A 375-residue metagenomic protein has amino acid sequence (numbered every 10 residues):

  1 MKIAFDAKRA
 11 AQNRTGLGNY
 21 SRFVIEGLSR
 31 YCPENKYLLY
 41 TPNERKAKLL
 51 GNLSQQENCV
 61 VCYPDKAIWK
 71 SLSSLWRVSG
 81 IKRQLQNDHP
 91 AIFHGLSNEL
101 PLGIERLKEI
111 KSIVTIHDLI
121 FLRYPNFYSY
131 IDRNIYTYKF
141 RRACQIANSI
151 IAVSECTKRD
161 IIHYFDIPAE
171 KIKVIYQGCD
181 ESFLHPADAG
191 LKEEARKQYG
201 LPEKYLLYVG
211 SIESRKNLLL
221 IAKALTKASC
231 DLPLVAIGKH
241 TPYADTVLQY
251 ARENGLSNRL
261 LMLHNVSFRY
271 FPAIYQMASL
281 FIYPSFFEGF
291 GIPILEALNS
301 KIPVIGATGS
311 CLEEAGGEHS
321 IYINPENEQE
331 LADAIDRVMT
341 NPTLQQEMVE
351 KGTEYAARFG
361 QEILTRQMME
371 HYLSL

Functional and structural regions predicted by a protein language model:
M1-L375: Carbohydrate transferase catalytic cores enriched for Leloir-type hexosyltransferases
